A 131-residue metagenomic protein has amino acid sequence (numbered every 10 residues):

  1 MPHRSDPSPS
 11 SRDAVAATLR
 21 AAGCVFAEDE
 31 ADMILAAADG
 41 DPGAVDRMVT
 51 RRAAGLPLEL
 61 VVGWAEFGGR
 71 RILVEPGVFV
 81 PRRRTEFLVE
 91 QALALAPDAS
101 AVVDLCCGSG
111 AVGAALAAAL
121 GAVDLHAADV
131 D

Functional and structural regions predicted by a protein language model:
P2-D46: A short N-terminal interaction module
V15, R47, V61, S100-V102: A residue-level detector for conformationally permissive "hinge/kink" positions
A21-G23, E30-A31, D41, D46 (+3 more regions): Aromatic-enriched hydrophobic runs in primary sequence
A27-E28, V61, A101, L125: Secondary-structure boundary/capping residues
E28-A94: Conserved AdoMet
R84-D131: Conserved SAM/SAH cofactor-binding pocket of Class I
